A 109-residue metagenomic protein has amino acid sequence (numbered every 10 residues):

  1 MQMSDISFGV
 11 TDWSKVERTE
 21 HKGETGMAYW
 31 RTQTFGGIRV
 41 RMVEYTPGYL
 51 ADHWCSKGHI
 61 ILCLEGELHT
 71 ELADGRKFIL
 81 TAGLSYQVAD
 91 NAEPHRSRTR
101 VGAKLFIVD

Functional and structural regions predicted by a protein language model:
M1-R41: A short, N-terminal "cap"/entry segment at the start of jelly-roll beta-barrel domains of the cupin/DSBH fold
G36-C55, A89-A92: Conserved short histidine dyad/triad with adjacent acidic residue
Y45, W54-T70: Short, conserved beta-strand element in jelly-roll/cupin
D52-H53, T70-E71, V88-A89, E93-R100: Short beta-strand His + acidic residue motifs that chelate non-heme Fe in jelly-roll/DSBH and cupin folds
D74-N91: Short acidic-glycine-tyrosine-enriched beta hairpin
S85-V88, V101-D109: A short hydrophobic beta-strand segment most commonly corresponding to one strand of the jelly-roll/cupin
